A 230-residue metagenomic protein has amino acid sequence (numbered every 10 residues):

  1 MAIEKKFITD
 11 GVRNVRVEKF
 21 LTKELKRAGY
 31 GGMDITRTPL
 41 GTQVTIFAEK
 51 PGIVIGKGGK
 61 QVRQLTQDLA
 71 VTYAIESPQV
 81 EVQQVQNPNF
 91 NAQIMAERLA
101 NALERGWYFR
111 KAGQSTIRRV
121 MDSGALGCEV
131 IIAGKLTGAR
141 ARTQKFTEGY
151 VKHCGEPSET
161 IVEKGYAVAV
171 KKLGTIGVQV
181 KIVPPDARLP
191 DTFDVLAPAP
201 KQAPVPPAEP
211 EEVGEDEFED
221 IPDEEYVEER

Functional and structural regions predicted by a protein language model:
M1-V12, V71, I75-P88: Histidine-centered catalytic/metal-coordination loop motif
M1-V62, I182-P184, E224-R230: N-terminal, positively charged regions that mediate nucleic acid binding
I3, F7-R16, A48, G52-R63 (+6 more regions): Ordered, soluble secondary-structure elements with a strong preference for glycine-centered loop motifs and nearby
V17, L21, V54-E76, T116 (+1 more regions): Short, non-transmembrane amphipathic alpha-helical segments
K23-R27, M33-R37, V71, Q84-N91 (+4 more regions): Replace "in large, NTP-powered and nucleic-acid-processing enzymes" with "in large, NTP-powered factors and other
Y30-G32, G41-Q43, S77, A125-E129 (+1 more regions): Broad gene-expression machinery/nucleic-acid interaction feature
R37-E49, I75-R98: Short, charge-patterned binding micro-sites
A102, G106-R230: Positively charged, low-complexity, intrinsically disordered RNA-binding extensions
